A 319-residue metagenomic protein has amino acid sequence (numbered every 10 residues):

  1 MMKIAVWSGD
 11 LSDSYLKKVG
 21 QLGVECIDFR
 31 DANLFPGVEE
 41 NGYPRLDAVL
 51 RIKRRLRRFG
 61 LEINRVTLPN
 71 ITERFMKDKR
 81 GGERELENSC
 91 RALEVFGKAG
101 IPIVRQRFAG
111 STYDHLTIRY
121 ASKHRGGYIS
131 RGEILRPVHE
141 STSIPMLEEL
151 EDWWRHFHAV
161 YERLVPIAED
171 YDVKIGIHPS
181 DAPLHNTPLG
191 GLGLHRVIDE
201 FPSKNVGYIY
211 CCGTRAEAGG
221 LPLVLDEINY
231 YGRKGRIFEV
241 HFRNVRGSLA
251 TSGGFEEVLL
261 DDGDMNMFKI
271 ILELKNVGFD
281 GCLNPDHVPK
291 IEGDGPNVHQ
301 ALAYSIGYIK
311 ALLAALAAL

Functional and structural regions predicted by a protein language model:
M1-A5, L16-G20, R57, R74-D78 (+5 more regions): Histidine-acidic metal/acid-base catalytic patches
M1-F35, E39-R45, R54: N-terminal basic, low-complexity leaders that serve as flexible interaction/assembly modules and, when applicable, as
V6-D10, D31, R65-L68, Q106-F108 (+4 more regions): A cross-domain feature marking catalytic cores of carbohydrate-active enzymes and several ubiquitous metabolic/repair
V24-A32, Q106, S130-I134, K234-R246 (+1 more regions): Non-cysteine beta-strand/loop elements that form the S-adenosyl-L-methionine
I27, F35-P36, T72-E73, T112-Y113 (+3 more regions): Short secondary-structure capping/turn micro-motifs that flank functional sites
D31-H158, D170, T214, K275: Structural motif corresponding to the early beta-alpha repeats
P137-D152, I175-N186, I291-G293: Active-site-proximal beta-alpha loop/turn segments in soluble metabolic enzymes
W153-P179: Extended amphipathic secondary-structure runs
